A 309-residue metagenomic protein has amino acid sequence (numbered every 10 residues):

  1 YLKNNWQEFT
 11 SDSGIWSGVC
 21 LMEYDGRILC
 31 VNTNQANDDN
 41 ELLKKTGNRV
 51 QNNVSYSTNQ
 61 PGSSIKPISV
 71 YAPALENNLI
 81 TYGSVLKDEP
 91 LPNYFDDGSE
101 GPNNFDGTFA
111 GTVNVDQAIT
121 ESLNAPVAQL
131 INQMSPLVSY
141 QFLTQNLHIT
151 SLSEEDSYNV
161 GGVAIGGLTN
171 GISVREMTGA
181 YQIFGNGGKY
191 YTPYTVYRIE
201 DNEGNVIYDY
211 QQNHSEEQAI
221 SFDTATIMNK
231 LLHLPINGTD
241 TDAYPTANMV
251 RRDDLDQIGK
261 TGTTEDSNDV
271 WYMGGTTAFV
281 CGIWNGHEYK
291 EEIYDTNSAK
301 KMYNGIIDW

Functional and structural regions predicted by a protein language model:
Y1-F9, V19-L21, L29-N32, D39-S57 (+1 more regions): A penicillin-recognizing enzyme superfamily signal
I15-W16, E41-I68, T81-V85, V113: Short active-site loop at a secondary-structure junction that contains or immediately precedes the catalytic residue(s)
S17, G83-S84, E89, G161-V163 (+2 more regions): Extracytoplasmic/periplasmic beta-strand context in beta-sandwich domains, especially the cupredoxin/COX2 CuA-binding
L21-D38, L75-L79, L91, G111 (+6 more regions): Glycine-rich, acidic and aromatic/proline-enriched surface loops and short helix-turn segments that act as binding
D25, T33, V50, S57-S63 (+9 more regions): Secondary-structure capping and boundary motifs in well-ordered enzyme cores
G26, N59-L86, A118, G179-F184 (+2 more regions): Active-site SXXK
L79-S139, V160, N202-L234: Conserved catalytic neighborhood of penicillin-recognizing serine enzymes
G98-N104, S135-G179: Mid-domain, small-residue-enriched loop/turn segments at the edges of structured enzyme/sensor domains
